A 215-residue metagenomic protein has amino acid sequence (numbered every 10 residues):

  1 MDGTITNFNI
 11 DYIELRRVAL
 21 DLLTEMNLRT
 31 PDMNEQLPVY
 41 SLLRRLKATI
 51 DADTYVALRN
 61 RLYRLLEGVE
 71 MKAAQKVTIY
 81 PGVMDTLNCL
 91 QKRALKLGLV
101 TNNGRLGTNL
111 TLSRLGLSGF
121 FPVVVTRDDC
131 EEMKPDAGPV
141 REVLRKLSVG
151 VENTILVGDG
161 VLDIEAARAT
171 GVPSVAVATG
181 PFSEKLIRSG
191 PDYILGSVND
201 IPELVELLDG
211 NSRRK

Functional and structural regions predicted by a protein language model:
M1-R93, N109: N-terminal helical cap/lid subdomain that shapes the substrate entry/recognition surface in HAD-like hydrolases
N88-K92, R105, N109-K215: Asp-based, Mg2+/Mn2+-dependent phosphohydrolase catalytic module
T101-N103: Conserved phosphate-coupling serine/threonine residues in phosphotransfer and NTP-handling enzymes
